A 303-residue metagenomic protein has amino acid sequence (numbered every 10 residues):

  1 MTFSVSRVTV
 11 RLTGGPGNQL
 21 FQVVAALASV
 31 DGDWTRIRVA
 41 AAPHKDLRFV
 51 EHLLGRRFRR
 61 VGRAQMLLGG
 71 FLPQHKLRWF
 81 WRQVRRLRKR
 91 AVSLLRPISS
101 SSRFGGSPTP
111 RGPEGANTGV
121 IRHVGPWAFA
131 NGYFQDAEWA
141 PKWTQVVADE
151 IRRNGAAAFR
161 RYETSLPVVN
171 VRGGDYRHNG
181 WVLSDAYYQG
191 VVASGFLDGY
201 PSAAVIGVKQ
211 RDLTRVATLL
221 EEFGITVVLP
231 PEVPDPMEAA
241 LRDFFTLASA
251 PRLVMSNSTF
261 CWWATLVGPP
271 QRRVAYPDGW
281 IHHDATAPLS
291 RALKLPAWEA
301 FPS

Functional and structural regions predicted by a protein language model:
T2-G14: Nucleotide-activated donor-dependent transferases that construct or modify glycoconjugates
R11-F21, H178-W181: A short, glycine/small-residue-rich beta-strand->loop->alpha-helix junction that serves as a flexible
P16, P201-D284: Donor-binding and catalytic core of enzymes assembling or modifying cell-surface/extracellular glycoconjugates
F21-S29: Short amphipathic alpha-helix
D33-D46: A short beta-strand-loop structural module common to alpha/beta enzyme folds
D46-R59, D212-G224, T286-R291: Short, aromatic/basic amphipathic alpha-helical patches
E51-P201: Secretory-pathway luminal glycosyltransferase catalytic domains
H283-S303: Leloir-type glycosyltransferase catalytic cores
